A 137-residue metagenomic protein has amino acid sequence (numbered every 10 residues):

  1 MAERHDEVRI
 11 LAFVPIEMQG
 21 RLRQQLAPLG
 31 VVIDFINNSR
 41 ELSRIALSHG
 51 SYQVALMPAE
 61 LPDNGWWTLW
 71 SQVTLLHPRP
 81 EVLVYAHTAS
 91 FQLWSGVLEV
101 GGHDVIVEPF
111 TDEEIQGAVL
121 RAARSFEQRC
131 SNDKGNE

Functional and structural regions predicted by a protein language model:
A2, E7, R124-E137: CheY-like receiver
I16-N37: Two-component/phosphorelay signaling modules centered on CheY-like receiver
E17, L61, T88-Q92: Conserved phosphotransfer active-site motifs of two-component signaling proteins, especially the receiver
Q19, S43, Y52-R79: Conserved phosphotransfer microenvironments
S39-I45: Short alpha-helical segment
T68, A86-D104: Alpha4 helix (beta4-alpha4-beta5 surface) of REC/receiver domains from two-component response regulators
F110-V119: C-terminal output helix
